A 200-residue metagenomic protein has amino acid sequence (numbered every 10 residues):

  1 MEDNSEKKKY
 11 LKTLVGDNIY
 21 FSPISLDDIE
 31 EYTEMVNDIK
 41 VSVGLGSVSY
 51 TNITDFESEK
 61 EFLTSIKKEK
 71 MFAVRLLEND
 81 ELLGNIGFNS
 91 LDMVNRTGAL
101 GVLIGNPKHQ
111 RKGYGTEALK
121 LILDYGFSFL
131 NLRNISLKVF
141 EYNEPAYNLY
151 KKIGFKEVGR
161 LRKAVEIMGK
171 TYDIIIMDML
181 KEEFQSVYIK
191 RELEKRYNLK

Functional and structural regions predicted by a protein language model:
M1-T54, E183-K200: A short, well-structured alpha-helix characteristic of acyl/acetyltransferase catalytic modules
N52-K108, L180-E182, E194-N198: Acetyl-CoA-dependent GNAT
N106-K108, K112, E141-Y142: Active-site acidic-Proline motif in GNAT/NAT acetyltransferases
R111-Y125, Y147-K152: Conserved acetyl-CoA-binding loop-helix of GNAT-fold acetyltransferases
S128-K138: Conserved GNAT acetyl-CoA-binding A-motif
L137-Y147, A164-M168: Conserved beta-strand-loop-alpha-helix junction that forms the acyl-donor binding cleft
Y150, F155, M177: Conserved active-site tyrosine of GNAT-family acetyltransferases
